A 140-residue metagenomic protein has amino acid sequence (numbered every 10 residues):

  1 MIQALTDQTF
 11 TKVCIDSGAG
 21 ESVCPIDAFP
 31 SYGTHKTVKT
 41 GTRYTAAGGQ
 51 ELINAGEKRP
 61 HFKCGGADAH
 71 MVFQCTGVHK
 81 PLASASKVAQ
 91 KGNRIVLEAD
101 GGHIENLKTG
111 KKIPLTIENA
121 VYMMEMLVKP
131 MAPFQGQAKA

Functional and structural regions predicted by a protein language model:
I2-Y44, V72-G77, P81-S84: Aspartyl protease active-site motif detector
S22-C24, L52-I53, V88: Short, electropositive, low-hydrophobicity segments enriched in small/polar residues
T42-G56: C-terminal reverse transcriptase regions that engage the nucleic-acid substrate
G56, P60-A140: Aspartic protease core domain of the pepsin/retropepsin superfamily
